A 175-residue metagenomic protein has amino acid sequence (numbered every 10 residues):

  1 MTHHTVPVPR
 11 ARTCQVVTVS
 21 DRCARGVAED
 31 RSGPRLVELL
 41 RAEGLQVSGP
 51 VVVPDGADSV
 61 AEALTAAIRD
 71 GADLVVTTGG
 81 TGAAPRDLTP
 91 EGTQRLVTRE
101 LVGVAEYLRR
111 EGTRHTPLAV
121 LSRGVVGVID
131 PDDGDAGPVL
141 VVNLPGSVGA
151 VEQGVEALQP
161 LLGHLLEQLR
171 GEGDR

Functional and structural regions predicted by a protein language model:
M1-R175: Non-catalytic beta/alpha edge segments that cap or flank active sites
